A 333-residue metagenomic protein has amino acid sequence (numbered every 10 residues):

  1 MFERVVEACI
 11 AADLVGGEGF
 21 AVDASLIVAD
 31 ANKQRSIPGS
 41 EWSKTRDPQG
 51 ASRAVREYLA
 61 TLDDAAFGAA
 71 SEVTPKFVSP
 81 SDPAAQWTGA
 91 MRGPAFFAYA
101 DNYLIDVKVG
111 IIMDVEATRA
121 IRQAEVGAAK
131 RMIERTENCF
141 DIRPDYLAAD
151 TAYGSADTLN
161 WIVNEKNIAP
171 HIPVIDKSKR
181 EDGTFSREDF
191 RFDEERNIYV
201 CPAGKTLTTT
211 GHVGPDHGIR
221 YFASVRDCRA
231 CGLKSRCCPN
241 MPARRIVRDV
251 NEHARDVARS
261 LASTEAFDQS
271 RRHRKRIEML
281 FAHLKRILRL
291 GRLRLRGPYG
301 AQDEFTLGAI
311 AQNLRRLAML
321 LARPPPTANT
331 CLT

Functional and structural regions predicted by a protein language model:
M1-T333: Anion-binding and metal-coordination hotspots
